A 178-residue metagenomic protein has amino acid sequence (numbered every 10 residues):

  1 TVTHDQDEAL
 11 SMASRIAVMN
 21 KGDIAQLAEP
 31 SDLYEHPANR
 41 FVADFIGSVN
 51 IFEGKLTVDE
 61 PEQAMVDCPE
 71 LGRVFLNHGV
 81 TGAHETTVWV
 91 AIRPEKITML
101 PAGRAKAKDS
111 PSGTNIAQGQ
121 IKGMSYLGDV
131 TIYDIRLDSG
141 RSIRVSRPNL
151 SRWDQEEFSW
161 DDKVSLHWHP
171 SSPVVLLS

Functional and structural regions predicted by a protein language model:
T3-G72, E95: Internal alpha/beta loop-helix hairpins
V49, V58-S178: Non-catalytic connector elements of ABC transporters
